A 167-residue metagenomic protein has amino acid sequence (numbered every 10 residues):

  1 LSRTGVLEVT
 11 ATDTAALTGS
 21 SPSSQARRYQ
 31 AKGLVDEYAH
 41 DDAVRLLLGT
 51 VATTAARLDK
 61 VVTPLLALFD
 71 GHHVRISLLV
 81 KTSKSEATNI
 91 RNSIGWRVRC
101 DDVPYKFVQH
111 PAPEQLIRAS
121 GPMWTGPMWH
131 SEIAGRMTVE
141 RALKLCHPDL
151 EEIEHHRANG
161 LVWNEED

Functional and structural regions predicted by a protein language model:
L1-D167: SAM-dependent transferase fold signal centered on methyltransferase-like domains, encompassing both Class I
